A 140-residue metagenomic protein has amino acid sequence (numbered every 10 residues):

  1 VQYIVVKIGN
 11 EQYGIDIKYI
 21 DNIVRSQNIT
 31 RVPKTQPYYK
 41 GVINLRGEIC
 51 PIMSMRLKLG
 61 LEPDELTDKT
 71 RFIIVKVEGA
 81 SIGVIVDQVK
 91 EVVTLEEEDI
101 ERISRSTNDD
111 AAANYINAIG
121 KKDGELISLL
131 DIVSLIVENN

Functional and structural regions predicted by a protein language model:
V1-N140: An acidic, low-aromatic, low-complexity terminal/linker signal
